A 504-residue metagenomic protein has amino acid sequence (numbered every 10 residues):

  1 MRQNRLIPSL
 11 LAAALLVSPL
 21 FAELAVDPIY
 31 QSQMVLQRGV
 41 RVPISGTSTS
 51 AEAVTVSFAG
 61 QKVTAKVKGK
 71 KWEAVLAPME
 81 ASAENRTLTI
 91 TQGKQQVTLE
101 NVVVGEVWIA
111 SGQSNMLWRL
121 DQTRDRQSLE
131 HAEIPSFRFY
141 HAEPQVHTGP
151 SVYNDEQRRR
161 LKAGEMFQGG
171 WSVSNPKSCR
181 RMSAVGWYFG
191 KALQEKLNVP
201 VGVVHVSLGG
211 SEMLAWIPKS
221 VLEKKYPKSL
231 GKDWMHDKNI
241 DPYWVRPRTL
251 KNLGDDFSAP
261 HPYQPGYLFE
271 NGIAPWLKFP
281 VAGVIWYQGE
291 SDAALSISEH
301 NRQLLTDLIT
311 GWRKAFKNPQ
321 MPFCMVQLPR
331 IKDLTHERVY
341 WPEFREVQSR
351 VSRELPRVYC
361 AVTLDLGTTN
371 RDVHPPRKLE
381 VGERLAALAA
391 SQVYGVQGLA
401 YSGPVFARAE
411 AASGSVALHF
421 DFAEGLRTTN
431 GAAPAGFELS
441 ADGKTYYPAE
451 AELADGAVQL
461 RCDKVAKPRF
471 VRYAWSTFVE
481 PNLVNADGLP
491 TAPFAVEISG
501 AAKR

Functional and structural regions predicted by a protein language model:
M1-L10: Bacterial N-terminal signal peptides that target proteins for export
L10-L16: Hydrophobic helical h-region of N-terminal Sec-dependent signal peptides in bacterial secretory/periplasmic proteins
S18-A22: Sec/Tat signal peptide C-region and signal peptidase I cleavage site
E23-R504: Cell-envelope and extracellular/periplasmic
